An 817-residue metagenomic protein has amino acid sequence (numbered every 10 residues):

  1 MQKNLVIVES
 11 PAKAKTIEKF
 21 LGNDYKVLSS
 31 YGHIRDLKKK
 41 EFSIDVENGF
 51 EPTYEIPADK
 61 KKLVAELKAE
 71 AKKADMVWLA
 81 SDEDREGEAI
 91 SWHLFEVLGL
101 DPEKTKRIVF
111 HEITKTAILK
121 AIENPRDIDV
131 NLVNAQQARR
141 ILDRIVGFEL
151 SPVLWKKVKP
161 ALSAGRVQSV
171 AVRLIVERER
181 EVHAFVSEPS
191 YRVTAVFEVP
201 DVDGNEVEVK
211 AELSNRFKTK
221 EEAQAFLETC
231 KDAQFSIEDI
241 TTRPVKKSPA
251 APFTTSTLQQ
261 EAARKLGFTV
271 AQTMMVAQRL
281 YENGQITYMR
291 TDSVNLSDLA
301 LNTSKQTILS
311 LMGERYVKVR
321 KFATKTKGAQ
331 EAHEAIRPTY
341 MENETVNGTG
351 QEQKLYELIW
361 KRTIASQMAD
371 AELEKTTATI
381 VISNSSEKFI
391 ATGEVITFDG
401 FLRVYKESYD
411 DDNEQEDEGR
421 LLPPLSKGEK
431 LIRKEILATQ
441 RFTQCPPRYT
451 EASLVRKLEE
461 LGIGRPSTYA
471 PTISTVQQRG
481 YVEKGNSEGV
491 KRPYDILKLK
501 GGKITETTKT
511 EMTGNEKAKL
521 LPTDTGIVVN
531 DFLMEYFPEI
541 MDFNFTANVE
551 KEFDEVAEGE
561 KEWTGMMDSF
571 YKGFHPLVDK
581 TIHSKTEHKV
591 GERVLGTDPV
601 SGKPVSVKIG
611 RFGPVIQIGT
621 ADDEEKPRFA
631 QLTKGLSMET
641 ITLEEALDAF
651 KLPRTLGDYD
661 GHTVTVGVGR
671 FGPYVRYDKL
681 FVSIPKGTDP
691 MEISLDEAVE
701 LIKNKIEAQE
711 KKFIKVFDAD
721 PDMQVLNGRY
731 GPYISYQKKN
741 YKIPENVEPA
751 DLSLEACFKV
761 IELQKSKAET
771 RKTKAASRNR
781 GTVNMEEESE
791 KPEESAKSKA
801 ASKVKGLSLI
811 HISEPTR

Functional and structural regions predicted by a protein language model:
M1-I141, E149-L150, S214, Y409-N413 (+1 more regions): Intrinsically disordered, low-complexity regulatory segments
Q2-L5, T16, Y25, S151 (+4 more regions): Basic, low-complexity terminal or inter-domain segments flanking catalytic cores
T53, S81-E83, L100-K106, R126-V133 (+6 more regions): Short, polar/flexible loop-turn hinges at active-site or ligand-entry regions and domain interfaces
I113, A117-A195, T242-K246: C-terminal or mid-to-C-terminal helical accessory/interaction module adjacent to the motor/catalytic core
K218-A251, S426-L431, L437-Q440, N544 (+1 more regions): Metal- or metallocofactor-binding catalytic centers and their adjacent structured scaffolds across diverse enzyme
F253, T257-T269, V455-P466: Short helix-coil junctions and helix-kink-helix linkers
L807-R817: Residue-level detector of conserved catalytic or cofactor/ligand-binding positions in enzyme active sites
